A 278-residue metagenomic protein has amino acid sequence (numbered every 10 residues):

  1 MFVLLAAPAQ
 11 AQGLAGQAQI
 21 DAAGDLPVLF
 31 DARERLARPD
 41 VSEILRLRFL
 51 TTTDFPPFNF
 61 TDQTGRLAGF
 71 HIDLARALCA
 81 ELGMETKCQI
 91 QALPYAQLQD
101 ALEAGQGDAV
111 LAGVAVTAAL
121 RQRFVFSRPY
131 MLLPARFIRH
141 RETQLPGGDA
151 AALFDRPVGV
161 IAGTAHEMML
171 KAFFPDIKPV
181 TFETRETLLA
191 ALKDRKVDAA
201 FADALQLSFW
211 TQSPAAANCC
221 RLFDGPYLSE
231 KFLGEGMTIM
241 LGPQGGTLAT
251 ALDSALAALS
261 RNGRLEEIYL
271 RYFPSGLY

Functional and structural regions predicted by a protein language model:
M1-A6: Bacterial N-terminal signal peptides
A11-Y278: Proline/Glycine/Serine-rich low-complexity intrinsically disordered segments that serve as flexible stalks/linkers
